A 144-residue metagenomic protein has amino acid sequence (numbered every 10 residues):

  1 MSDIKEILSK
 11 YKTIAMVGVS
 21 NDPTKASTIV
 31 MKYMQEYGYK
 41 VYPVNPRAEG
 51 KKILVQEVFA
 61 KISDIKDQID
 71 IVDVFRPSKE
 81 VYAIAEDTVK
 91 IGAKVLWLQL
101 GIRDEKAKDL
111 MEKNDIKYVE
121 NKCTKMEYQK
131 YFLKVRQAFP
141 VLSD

Functional and structural regions predicted by a protein language model:
A15-V17: Conserved beta-strand elements of the Class I
D22-K25, M31-K52: NAD(P)-binding Rossmann-fold cofactor-contacting core
K51-D67, D73-A83: Glycine-rich, highly charged phosphate/nucleotide-binding loops
K66-D67, E105-Y128: Short acidic, glycine/proline-enriched helix-loop-strand junctions
D70-I71, V95: Structural motif
T88-M111: ADP-ribose/adenylate-binding Rossmann-like module
K125-D144: A charged, well-structured terminal subsegment
